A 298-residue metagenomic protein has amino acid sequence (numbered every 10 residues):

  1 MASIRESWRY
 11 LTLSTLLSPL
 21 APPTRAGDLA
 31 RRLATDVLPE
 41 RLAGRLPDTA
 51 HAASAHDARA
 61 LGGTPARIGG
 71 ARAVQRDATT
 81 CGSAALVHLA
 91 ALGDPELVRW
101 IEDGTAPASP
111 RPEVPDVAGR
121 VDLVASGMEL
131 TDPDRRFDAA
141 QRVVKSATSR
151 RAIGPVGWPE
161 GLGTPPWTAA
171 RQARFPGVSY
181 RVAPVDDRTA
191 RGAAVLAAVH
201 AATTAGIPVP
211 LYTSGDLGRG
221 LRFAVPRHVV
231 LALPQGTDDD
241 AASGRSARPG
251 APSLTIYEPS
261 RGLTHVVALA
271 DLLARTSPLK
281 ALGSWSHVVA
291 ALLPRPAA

Functional and structural regions predicted by a protein language model:
I4-I153: Active-site nucleophile-adjacent alpha helix/oxyanion-hole segment immediately C-terminal to the catalytic cysteine
L89, G93, P176-G177, T203 (+1 more regions): Short, well-ordered alpha-helical segments in soluble proteins
R151, P155-W158, A298: Cysteine-dependent hydrolase recognition
P159, W167-A202: Cysteine-dependent deubiquitinase/ubiquitin-like isopeptidase catalytic cores across multiple families
T189, A193-A197, A201-T204, Y212-A298: Active-site signature of cysteine proteases
I207: Short coil/turn segments at beta-strand junctions that form active-site/ligand-binding loops
